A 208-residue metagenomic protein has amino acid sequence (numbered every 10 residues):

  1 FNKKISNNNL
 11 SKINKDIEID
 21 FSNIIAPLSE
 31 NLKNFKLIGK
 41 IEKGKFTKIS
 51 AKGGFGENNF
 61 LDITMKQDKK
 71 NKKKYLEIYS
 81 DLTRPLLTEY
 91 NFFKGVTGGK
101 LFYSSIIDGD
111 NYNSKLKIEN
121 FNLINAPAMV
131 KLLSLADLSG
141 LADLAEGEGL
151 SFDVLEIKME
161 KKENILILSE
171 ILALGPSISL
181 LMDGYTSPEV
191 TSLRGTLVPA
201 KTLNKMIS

Functional and structural regions predicted by a protein language model:
F1-I171, G175-S208: Membrane-proximal interfacial segments on either side of biological membranes
